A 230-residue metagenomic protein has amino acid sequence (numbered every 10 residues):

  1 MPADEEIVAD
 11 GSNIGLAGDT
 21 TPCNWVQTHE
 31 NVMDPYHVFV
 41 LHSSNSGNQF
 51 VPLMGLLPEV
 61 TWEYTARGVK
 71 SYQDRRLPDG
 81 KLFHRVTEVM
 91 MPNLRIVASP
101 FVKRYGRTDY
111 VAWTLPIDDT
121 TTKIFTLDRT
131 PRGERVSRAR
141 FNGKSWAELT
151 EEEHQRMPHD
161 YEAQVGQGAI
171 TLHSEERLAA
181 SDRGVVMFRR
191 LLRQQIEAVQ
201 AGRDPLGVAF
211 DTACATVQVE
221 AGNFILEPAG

Functional and structural regions predicted by a protein language model:
M1-G230: C-terminal catalytic domain of Rieske-type non-heme iron oxygenases
